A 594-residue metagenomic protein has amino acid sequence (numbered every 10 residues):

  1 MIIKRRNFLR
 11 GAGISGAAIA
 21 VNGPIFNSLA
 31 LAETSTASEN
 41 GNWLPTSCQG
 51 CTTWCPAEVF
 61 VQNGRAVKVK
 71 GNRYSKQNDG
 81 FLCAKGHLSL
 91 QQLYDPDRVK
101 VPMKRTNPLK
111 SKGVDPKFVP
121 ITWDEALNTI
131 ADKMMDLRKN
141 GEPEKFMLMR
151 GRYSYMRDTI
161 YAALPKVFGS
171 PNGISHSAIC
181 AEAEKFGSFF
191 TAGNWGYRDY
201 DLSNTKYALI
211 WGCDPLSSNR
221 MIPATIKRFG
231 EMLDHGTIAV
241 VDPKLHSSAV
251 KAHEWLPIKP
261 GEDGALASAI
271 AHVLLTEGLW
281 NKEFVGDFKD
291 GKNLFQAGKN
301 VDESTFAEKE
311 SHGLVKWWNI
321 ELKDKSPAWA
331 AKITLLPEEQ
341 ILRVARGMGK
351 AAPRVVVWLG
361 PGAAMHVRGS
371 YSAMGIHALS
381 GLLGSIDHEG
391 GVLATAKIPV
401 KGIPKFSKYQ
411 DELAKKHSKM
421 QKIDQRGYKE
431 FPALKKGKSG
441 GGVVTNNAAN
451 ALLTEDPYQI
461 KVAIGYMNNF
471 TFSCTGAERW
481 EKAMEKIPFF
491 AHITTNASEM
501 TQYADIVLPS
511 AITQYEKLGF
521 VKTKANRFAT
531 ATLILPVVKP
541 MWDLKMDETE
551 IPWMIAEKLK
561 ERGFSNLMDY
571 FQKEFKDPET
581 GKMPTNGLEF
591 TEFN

Functional and structural regions predicted by a protein language model:
M1-W280, G291, E310-G313, A328-W329 (+4 more regions): N-terminal export/assembly segments and adjacent metallocofactor-ligating motifs of anaerobic energy-metabolism
R5-R6, N22-P24, F406-Y409, T591-F593: Compositionally biased, intrinsically disordered low-complexity segments
N128-G169, I376-H417, G437: A short, flexible N-terminal coil/short beta segment enriched in small residues
M135, A181-G375, L382-H388, A396-F406 (+2 more regions): Non-catalytic alpha/beta scaffold blocks inside enzyme catalytic domains
